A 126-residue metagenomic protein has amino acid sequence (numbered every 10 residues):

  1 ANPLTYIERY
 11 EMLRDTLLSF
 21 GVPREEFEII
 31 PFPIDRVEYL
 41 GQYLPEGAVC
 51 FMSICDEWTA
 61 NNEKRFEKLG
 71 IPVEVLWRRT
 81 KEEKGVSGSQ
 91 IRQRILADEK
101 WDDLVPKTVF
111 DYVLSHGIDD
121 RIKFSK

Functional and structural regions predicted by a protein language model:
A1-K126: Nucleotidyltransferase catalytic core that binds NTPs
